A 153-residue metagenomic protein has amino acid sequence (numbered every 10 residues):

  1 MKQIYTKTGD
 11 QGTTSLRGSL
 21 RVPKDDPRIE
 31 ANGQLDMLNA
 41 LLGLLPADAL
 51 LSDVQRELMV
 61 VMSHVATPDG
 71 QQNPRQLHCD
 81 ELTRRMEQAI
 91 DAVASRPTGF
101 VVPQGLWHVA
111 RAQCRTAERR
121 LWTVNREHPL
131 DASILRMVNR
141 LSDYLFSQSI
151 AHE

Functional and structural regions predicted by a protein language model:
M1-E153: Phosphate/pyrophosphate-binding loop motifs in nucleotide- or prenyl diphosphate-using proteins
